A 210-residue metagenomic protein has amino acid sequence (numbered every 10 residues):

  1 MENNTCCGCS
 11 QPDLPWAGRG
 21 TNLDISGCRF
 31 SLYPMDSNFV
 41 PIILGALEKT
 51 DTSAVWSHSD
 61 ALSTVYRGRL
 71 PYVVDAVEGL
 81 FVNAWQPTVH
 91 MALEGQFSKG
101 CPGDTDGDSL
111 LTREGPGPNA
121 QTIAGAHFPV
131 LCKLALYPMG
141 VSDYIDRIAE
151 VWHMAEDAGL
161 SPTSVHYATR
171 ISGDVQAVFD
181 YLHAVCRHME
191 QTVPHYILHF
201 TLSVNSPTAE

Functional and structural regions predicted by a protein language model:
E2-E210: Charge-rich, low-complexity N-terminal segments
